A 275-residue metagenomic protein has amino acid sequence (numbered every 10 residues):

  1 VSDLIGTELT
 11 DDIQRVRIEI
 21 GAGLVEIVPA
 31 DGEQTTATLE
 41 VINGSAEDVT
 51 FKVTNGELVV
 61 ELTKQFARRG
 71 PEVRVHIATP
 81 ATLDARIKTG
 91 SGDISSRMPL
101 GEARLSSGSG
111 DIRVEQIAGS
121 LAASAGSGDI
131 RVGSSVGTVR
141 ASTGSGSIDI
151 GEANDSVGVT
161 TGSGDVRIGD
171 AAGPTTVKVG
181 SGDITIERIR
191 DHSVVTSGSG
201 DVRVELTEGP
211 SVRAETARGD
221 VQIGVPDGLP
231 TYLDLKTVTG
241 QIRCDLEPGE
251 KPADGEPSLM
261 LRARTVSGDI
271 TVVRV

Functional and structural regions predicted by a protein language model:
V1-V275: Intrinsically disordered, low-complexity terminal regions
